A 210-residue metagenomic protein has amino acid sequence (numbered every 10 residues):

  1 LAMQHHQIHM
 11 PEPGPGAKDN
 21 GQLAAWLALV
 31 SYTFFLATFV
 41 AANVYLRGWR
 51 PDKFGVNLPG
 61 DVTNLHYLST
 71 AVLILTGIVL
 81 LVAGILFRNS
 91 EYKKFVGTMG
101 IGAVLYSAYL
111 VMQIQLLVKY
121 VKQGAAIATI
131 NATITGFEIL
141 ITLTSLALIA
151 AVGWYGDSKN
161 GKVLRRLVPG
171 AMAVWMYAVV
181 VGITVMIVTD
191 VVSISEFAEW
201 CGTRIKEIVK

Functional and structural regions predicted by a protein language model:
L1-K210: ...captures the hydrophobic TM-helix bundle architecture rather than a specific catalytic motif, and can also fire on
